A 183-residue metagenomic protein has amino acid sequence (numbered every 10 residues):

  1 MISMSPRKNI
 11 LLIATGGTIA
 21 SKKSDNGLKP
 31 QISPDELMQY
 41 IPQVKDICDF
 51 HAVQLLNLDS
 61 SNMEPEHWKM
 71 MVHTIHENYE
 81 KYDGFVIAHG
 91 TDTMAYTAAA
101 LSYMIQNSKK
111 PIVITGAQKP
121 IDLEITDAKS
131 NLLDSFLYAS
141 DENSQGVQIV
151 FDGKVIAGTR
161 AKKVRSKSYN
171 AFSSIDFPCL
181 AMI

Functional and structural regions predicted by a protein language model:
I2-I183: Active-site histidine-anchored catalytic micro-motif
